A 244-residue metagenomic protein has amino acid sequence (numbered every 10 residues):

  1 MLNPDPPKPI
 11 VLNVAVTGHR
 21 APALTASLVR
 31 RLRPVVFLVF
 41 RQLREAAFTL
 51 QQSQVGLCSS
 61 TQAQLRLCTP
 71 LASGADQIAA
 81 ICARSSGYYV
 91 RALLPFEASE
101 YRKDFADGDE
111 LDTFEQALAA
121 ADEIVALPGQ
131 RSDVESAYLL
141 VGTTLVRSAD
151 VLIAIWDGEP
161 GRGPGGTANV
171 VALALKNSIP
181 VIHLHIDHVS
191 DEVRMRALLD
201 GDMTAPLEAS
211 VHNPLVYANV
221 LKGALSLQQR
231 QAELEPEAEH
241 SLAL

Functional and structural regions predicted by a protein language model:
L2-L207, N213, Y217, L221: Acidic/glycine-enriched connector segments
A218-N219, G223-L225, Q231, E235: Intrinsically disordered, low-structural-confidence terminal and linker regions
R230-L244: Basic, amphipathic N-terminal segments
